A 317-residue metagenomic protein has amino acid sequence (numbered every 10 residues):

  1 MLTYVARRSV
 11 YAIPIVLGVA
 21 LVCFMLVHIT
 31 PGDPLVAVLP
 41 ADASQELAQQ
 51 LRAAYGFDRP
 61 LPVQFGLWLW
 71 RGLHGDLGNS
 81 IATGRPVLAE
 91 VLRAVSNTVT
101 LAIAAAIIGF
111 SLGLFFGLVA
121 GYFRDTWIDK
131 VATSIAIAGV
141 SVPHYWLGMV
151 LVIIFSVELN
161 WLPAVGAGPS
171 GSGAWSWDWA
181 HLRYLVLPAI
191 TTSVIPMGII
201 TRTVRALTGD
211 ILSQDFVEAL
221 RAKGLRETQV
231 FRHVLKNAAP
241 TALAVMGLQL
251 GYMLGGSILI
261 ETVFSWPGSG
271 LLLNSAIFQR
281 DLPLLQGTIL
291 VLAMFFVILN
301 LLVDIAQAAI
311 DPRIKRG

Functional and structural regions predicted by a protein language model:
M1-A6, F65-L73, V91: A short amphipathic helical element positioned immediately N-terminal to and/or at the very start of a transmembrane
L2-Y4, V16, A89-I128, H144 (+2 more regions): Alpha-helical transmembrane segments of integral membrane proteins, especially multi-pass inner/plasma-membrane
A12, A20, D42, I137 (+3 more regions): Residue-level recognition of pore/gate-forming positions within transmembrane alpha-helices of multi-pass
I15-G66, L159-H181: Hydrophobic alpha-helical transmembrane segments of membrane transport/permease proteins and related membrane-embedded
V22-I29, W70, S134-V165, T191-P196 (+1 more regions): Membrane-water interface segments at the C-terminal ends of transmembrane alpha-helices in multi-pass inner-membrane
A43-D76, V186, S265-A276: Short hydrophobic, aromatic-rich alpha-helical segments embedded in or entering the lipid bilayer of multi-pass
Q64-I81, V194-M197, S213: Predominantly long cytosolic amphipathic alpha-helical stalk/bundle segments
G78-R93: Membrane-helix entry/capping segments
